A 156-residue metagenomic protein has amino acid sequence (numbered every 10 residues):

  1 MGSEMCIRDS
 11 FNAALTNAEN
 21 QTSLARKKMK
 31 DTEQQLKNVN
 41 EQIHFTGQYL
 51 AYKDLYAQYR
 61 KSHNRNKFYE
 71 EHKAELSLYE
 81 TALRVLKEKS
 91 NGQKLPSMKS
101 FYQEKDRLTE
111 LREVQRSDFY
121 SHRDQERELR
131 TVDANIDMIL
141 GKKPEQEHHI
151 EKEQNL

Functional and structural regions predicted by a protein language model:
G2-I7: Short, small-residue-biased leader/transition segments that mark boundaries at the very start of proteins
D9-S10, N155: Low-complexity basic/metal-binding stretches
A14-N38, Q42-F45, F101-E128: Extended, charged alpha-helical coiled-coil scaffolds
N40-Y59: Phospho-regulated, serine/threonine- and acidic residue-rich low-complexity regulatory regions of eukaryotic proteins
Y52-A57, Y120-L156: Coiled-coil termination/hinge junctions
R60-E104: Extended, EK/Q-rich alpha-helical coiled-coil segments that serve as long dimerization/scaffolding arms in large
